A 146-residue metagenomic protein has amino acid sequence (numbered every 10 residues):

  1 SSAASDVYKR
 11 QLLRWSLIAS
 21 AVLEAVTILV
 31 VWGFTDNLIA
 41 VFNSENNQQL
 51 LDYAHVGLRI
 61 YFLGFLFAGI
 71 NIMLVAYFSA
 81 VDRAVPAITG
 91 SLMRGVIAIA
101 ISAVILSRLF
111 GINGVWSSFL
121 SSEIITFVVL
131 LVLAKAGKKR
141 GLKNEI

Functional and structural regions predicted by a protein language model:
S2-D6, A80-R83: A short glycine-centered flexible hinge/capping loop motif at secondary-structure junctions
S5-L63, L106-I146: Short alpha-helical transmembrane segments in multi-pass integral membrane proteins
V31, N71-I72, A98-I99: Functionally critical, cavity-lining and gating residues within the transmembrane helices of 12-TM secondary
I39, A98-I101: Short hairpin/turn module used for nucleic-acid contact or packing/dimerization
F65-L92: Membrane-interface junctions at transmembrane-helix termini in multi-pass inner-membrane proteins
M73-Y77, A100-I105: Alpha-helical transmembrane segments of multipass membrane proteins
L92-A98: Small-residue-enriched core segments of transmembrane alpha-helices in multipass membrane transport and channel
